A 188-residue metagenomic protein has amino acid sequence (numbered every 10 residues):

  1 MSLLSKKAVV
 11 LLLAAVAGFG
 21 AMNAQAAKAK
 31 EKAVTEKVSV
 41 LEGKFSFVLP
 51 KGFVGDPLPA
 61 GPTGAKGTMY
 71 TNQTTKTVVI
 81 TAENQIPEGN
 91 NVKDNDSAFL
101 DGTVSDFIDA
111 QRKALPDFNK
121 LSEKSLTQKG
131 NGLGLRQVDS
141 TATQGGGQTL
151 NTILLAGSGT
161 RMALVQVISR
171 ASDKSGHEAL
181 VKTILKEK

Functional and structural regions predicted by a protein language model:
S2-K6, V10-L12, G18-T77, F118-L121 (+3 more regions): N-terminal targeting sequences that direct proteins away from the cytosol to non-cytosolic compartments
P62-T149: Conserved polar/disulfide-associated segments of primarily extracytoplasmic proteins
T81, L164-V165: Active-site-flanking beta-strand signature of metal-NTP-handling nucleotidyl enzymes and homologous cyclase-like
T152-I153: Sequence-level preference for short, compositionally simple segments enriched in small aliphatic or small polar residues
